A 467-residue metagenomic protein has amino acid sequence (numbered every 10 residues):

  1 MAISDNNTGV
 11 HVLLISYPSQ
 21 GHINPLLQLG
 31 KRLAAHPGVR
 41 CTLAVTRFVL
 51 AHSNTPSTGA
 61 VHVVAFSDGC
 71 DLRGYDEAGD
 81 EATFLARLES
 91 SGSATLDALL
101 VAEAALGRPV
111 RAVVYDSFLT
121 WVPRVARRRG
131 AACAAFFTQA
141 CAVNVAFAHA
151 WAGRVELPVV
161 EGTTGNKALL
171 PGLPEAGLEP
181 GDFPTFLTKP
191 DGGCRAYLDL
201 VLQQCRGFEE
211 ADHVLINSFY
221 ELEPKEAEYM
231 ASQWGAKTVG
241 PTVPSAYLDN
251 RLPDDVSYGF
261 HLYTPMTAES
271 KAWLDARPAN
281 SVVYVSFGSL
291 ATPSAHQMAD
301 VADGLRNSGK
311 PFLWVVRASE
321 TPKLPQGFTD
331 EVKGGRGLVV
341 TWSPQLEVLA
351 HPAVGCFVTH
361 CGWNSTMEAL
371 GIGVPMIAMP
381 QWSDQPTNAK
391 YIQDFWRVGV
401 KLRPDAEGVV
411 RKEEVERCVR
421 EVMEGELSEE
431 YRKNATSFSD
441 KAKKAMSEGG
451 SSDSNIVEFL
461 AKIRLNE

Functional and structural regions predicted by a protein language model:
M1-E467: Glycosyltransferase specificity loop/lid
